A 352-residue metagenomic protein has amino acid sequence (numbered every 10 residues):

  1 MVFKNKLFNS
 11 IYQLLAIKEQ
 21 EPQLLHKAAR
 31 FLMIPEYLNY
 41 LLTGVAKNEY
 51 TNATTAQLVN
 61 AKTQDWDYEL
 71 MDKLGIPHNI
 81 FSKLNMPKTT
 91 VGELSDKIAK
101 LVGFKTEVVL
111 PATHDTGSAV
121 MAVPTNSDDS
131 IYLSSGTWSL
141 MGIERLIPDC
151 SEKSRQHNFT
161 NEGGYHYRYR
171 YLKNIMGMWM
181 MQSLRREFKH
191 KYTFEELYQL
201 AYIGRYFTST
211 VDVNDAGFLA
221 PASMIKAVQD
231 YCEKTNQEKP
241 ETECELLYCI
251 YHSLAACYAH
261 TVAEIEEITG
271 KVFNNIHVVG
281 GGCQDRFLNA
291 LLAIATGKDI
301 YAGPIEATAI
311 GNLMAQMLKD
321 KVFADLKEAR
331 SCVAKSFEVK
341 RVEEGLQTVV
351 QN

Functional and structural regions predicted by a protein language model:
M1-F3, L7-E36, L41-V45, L58-N60 (+5 more regions): Active-site core segments that coordinate phosphate-bearing ligands/cofactors across diverse enzyme families
N48-A53: Nucleotide/phosphate-binding loop and acidic/charged catalytic motifs in nucleotide-binding or -utilizing enzymes
K62-T63, P87-V91: Short beta-strand to alpha-helix junction loop
Y68, L74-T89: A conserved helix-loop-beta module that forms one wall/lid of the active-site cleft in ATP-utilizing catalytic domains
T90, G311-N312: Short Asp/Glu-rich motifs
V350-N352: Carbohydrate-active enzyme catalytic cores, enriched for enzymes that act on polyanionic acidic polysaccharides
